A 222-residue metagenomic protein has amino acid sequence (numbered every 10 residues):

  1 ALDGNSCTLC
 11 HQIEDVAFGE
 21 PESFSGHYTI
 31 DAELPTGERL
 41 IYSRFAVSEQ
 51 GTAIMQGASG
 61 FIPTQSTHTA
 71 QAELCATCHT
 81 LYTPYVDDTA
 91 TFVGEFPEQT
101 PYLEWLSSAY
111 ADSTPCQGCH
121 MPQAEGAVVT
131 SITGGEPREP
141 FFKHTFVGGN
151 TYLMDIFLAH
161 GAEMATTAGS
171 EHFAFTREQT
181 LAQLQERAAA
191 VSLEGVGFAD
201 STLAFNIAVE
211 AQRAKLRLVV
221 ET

Functional and structural regions predicted by a protein language model:
L2-T8, Q12-T222: Primarily the internal scaffold of c-type cytochrome electron-transfer domains, especially repeated/multiheme c-type
